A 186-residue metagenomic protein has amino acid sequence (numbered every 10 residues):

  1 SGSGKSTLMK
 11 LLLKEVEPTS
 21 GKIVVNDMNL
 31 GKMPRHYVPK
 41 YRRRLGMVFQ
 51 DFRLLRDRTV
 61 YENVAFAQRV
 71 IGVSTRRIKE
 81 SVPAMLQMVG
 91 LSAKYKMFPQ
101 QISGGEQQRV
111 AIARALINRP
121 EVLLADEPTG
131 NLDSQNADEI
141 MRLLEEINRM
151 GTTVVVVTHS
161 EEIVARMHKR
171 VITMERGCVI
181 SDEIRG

Functional and structural regions predicted by a protein language model:
L13: Helix-to-loop junction immediately C-terminal to a conserved catalytic motif
G21-N29, Y41: Conserved ABC transporter NBD signature motif
R58-A65: Short coil-to-helix segment of the ABC ATPase nucleotide-binding domain corresponding to the Q-loop/switch region
M97-I102, E106-Q108: Conserved ABC ATPase signature
I112: Hydrophobic anchor residue at the start of the ABC signature
R119: Conserved catalytic motifs of ABC-family nucleotide-binding domains
L123-D126: Catalytic Walker B motif of ABC-type/P-loop ATPase nucleotide-binding domains
